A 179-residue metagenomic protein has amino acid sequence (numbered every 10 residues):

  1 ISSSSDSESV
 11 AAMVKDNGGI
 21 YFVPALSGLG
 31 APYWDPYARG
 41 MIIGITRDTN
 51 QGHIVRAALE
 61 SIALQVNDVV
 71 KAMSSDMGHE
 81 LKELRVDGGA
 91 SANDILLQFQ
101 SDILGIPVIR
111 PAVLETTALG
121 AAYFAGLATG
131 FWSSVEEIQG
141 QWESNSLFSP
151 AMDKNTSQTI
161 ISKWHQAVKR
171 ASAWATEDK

Functional and structural regions predicted by a protein language model:
I1-K179: Active-site core segments that coordinate phosphate-bearing ligands/cofactors across diverse enzyme families
